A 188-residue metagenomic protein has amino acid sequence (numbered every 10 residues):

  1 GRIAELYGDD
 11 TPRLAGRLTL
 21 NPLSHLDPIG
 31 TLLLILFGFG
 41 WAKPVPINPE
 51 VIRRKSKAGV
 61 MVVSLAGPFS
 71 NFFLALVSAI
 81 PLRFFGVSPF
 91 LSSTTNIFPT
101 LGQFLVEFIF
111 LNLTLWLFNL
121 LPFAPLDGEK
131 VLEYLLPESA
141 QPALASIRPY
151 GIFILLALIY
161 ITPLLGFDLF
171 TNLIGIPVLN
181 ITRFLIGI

Functional and structural regions predicted by a protein language model:
G1-I188: Hydrophobic transmembrane alpha-helices and their immediate loop junctions in multi-pass integral membrane proteins
